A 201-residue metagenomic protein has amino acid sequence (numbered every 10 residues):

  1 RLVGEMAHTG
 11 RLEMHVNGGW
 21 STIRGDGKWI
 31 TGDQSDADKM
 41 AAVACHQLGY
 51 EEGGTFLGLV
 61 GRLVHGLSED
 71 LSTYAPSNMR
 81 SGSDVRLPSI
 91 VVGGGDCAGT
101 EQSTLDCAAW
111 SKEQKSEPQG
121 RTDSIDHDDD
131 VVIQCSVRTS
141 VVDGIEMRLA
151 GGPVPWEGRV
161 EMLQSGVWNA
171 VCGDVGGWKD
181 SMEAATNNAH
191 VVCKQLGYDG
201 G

Functional and structural regions predicted by a protein language model:
R1-G201: Typically disulfide-stabilized, N-glycosylated extracellular/lumenal ectodomains of secreted and cell-surface proteins
